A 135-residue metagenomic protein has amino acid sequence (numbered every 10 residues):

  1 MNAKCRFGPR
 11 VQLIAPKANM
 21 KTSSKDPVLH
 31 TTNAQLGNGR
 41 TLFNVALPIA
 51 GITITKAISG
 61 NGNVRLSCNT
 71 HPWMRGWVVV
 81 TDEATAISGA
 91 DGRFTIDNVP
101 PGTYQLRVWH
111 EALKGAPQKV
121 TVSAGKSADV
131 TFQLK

Functional and structural regions predicted by a protein language model:
M1-K135: Extracytoplasmic copper-binding redox domains, predominantly the cupredoxin/blue-copper superfamily
